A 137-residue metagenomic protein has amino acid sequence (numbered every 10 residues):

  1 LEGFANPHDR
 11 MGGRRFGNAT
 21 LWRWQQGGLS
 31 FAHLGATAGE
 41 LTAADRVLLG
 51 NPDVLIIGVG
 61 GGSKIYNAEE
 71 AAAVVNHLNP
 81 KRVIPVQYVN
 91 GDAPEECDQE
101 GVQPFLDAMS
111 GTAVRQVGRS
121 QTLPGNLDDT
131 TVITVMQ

Functional and structural regions predicted by a protein language model:
L1-G50, V54, G62-S63, V117-Q137: Core dinuclear metal-dependent hydrolase active-site scaffold
T20, D45-L48, E70-V74, G101 (+1 more regions): A general structural detector for well-ordered alpha-helical segments in enzyme core domains, enriched
Q25-G27, L48-L49, I57-V59, P80-V83 (+1 more regions): Glycine-rich loops and low-complexity Gly/Arg-rich segments that provide flexible linkers or classic glycine-based
G39-T42, G62-N67, Y88-C97: Active-site environment of divalent metal-dependent phosphoester hydrolases
N51-I57, K64, A68-Y88: Proline-aspartate-enriched helix->loop->beta-strand connector
R82-Q137: Binuclear metal-ion centers of metallo-dependent hydrolases, dominated by the metallo-beta-lactamase
